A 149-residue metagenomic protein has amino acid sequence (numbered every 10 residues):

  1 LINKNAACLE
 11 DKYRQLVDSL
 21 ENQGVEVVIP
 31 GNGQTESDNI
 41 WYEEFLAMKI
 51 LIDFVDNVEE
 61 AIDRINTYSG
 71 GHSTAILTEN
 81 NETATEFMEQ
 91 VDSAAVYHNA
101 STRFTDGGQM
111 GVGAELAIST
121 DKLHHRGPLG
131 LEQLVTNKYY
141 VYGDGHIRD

Functional and structural regions predicted by a protein language model:
L1-S101: NAD(P)-dependent aldehyde/semialdehyde dehydrogenase
E79-D149: C-terminal segments
